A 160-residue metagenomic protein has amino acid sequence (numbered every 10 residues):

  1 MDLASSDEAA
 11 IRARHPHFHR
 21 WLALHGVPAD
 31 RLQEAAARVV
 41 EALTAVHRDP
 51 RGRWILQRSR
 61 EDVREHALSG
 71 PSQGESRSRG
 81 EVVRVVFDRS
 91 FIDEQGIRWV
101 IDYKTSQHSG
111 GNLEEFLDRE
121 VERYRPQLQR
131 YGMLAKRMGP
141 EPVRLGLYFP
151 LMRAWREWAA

Functional and structural regions predicted by a protein language model:
M1-S76: A non-catalytic, helix-rich entry segment at domain boundaries
W54-L56, K136-G139: A general structural signal for short secondary-structure junctions and capping/turn motifs
R60, Q95-I97, E141-V143: Short coil/turn segments at beta-strand junctions that form active-site/ligand-binding loops
E65, I101-K104, Y148: Generic beta-strand/beta-sheet core signal
E65-S69, S90, G146: Residue-level detector of beta-strand face positions
S69-P71, S106, M152-A154: Short, solvent-exposed loop/turn segments at secondary-structure junctions
S72-Q129, M133, M138: Non-catalytic protein-protein interaction segments used by genome-maintenance enzymes to assemble and couple activities
G139-A160: Substrate-binding beta-hairpin/strand module that engages nucleic acids
